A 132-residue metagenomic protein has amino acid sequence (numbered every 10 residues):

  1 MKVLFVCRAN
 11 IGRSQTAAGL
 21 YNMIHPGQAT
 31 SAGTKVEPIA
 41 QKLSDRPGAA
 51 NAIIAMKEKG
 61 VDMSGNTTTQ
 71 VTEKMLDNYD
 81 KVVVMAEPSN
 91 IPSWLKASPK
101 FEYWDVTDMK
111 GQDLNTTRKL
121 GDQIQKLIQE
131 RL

Functional and structural regions predicted by a protein language model:
M1-T72: Conserved active-site segments centered on acidic
A9, K35, E87-S89, T107: Short, flexible active-site-adjacent loop segments at beta-strand->alpha-helix junctions, enriched in small/polar
M23-Q28, N78, K96-K100: Short glycine/proline-enriched coil/turn segments at helix->beta-strand junctions
S31, V84, E102-D105: Structural signal for conserved beta-strand scaffold positions within catalytic alpha/beta enzyme cores
E37-I39, M75-L76, D108-Q112: A short acidic, often aromatic-flanked loop/helix-cap motif at beta-alpha or helix-coil junctions that lines enzyme
N66-A97: Mid-chain, well-packed structural core segment of small domains
S89-L132: Phosphate-binding/catalytic loops
